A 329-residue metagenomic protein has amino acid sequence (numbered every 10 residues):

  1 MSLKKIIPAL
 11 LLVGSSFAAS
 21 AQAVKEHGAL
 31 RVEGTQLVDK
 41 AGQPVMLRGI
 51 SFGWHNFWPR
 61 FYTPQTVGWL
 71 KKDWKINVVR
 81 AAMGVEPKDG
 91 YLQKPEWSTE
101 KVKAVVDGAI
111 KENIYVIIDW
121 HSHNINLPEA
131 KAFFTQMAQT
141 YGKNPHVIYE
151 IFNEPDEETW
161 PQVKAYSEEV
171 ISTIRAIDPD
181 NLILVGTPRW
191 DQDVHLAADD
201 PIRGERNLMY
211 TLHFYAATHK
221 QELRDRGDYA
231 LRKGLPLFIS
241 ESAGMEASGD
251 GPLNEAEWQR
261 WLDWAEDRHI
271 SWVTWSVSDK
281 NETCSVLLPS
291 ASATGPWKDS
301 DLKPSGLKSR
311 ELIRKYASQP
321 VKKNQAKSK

Functional and structural regions predicted by a protein language model:
M1-I7: Bacterial N-terminal signal peptides that target proteins for export
I7-L10, A326-K327: Intrinsically disordered, low-complexity repeat segments enriched in small/polar residues
L10-S20: Hydrophobic h-region of N-terminal signal peptides that target proteins for export in Gram-negative bacteria
A21-V78, K315, V321-K327: N-terminal carbohydrate-binding accessory modules
V24-L30, W54, P59, N77 (+7 more regions): Extracellular glycoside hydrolase catalytic/binding regions
D39, D119, E241: Acidic active-site catalytic centers that drive phospho-/nucleotidyl reactions and related ester hydrolyses
A41, V45-V67, M83-E96, A247-D250 (+1 more regions): Acidic/histidine-rich helix-loop elements that form or flank divalent-metal/phosphate-binding sites at the catalytic
T63-Q136, R175-I177, E257-R268: Aromatic-lined substrate-binding rim segments of carbohydrate-active enzymes
